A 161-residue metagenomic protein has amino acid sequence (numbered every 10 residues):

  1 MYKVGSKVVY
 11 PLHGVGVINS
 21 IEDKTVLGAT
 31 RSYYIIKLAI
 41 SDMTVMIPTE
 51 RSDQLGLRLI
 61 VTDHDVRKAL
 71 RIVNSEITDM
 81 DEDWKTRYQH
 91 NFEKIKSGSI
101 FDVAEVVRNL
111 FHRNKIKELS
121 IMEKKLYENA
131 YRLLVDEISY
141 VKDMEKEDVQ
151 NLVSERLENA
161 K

Functional and structural regions predicted by a protein language model:
M1-L55: A positional/architectural concept
E50-K161: Charge/polar-rich, low-complexity and marginally structured segments
